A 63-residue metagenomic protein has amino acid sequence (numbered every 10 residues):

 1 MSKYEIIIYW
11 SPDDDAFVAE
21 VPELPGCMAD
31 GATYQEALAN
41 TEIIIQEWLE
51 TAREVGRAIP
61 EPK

Functional and structural regions predicted by a protein language model:
M1-I7, A39-K63: Short, charged, surface-exposed hinge/linker loops at domain edges that act as mobile lids or interdomain connectors
Y9-L24: Short aromatic-glycine-(Arg/Gly/Cys) micro-motifs in beta-strand/loop hairpins
E23-G26, E61: Hydrophobic residues in alpha-helical membrane-spanning segments
P25-E36: A short, exposed loop/beta-hairpin motif centered on an aromatic-Gly-Thr core
